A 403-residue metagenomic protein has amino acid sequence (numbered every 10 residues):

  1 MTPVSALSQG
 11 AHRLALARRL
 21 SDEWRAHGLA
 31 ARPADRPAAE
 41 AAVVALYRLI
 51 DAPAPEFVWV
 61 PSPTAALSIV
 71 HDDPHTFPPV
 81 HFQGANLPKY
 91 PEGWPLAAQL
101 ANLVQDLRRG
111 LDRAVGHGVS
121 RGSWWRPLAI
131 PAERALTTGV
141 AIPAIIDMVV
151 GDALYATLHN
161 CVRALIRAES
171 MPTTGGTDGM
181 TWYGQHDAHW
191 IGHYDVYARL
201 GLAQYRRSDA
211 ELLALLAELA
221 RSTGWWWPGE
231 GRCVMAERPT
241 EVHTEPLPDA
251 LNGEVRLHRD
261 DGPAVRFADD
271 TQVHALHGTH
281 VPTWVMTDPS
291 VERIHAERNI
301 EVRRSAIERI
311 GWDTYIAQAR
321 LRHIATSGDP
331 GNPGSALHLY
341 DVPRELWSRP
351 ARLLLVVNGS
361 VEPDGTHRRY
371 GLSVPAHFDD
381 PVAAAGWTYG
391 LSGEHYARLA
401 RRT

Functional and structural regions predicted by a protein language model:
M1-T403: Short, glycine-biased loop/turn motifs at secondary-structure junctions and in low-complexity Ser/Thr/Pro-rich termini
